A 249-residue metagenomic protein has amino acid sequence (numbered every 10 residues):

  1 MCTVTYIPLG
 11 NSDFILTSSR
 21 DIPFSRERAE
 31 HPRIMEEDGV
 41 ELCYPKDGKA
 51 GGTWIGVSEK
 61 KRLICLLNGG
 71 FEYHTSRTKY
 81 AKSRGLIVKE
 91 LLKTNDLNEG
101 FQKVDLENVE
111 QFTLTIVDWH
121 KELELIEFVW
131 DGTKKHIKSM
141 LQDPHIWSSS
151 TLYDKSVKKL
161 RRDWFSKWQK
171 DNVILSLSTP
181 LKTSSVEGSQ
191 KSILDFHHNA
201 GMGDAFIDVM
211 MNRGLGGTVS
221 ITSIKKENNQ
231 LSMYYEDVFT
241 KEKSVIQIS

Functional and structural regions predicted by a protein language model:
M1-S249: N-terminal nucleophile
